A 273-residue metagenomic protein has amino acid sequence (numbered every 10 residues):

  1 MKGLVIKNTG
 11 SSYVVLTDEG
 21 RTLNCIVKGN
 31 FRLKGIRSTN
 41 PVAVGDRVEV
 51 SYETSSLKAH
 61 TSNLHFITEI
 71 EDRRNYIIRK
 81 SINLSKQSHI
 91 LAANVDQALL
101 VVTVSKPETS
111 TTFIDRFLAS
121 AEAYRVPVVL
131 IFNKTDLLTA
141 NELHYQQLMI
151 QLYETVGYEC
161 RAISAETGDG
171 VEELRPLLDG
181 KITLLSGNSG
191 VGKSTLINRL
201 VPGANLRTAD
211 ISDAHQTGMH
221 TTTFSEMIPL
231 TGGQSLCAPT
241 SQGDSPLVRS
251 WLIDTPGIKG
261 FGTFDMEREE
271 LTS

Functional and structural regions predicted by a protein language model:
M1-G10: Structural detector for short beta-strands of small beta-barrel domains
V5, G45, A121, L178 (+1 more regions): Residue-level signature of catalytic and energy-coupling elements of molecular machines, predominantly ATP/GTP-dependent
S11, R37-S56, H60-L64, E71-L91 (+4 more regions): Helix-rich effector regions associated with P-loop NTPase G domains
Y13-T17, C25, V50, I67: SH3/SH3-like beta-barrel fold
T22-N40: Beta-strand/loop nucleic-acid-binding surfaces
I90-Q97, V101-V156: Phosphate-binding glycine-rich loops and their immediate beta-loop-alpha structural context
L137-V191: Canonical P-loop GTPase G-domain recognition
K193-A209: A conserved segment at the C-terminal end of the G1
